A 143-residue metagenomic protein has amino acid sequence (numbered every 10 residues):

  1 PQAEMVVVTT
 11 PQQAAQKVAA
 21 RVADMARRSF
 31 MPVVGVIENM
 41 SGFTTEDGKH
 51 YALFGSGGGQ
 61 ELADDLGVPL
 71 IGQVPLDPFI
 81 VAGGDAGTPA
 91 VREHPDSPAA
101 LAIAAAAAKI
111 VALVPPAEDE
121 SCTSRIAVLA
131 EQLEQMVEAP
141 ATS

Functional and structural regions predicted by a protein language model:
P1-A86: Conserved catalytic-core segment of NTP-binding enzymes
E4, E38, E46, E61 (+4 more regions): Glutamate identity and glutamate-enriched acidic tracts
A20, V34, P95, E118-S121: Residue-level detector of alpha-helical recognition elements and their boundaries
E61, P98-L101, A105: Generic recognition of short, well-ordered alpha-helical interface segments
A86-L101: C-terminal boundary of histidine-terminating zinc-finger modules
A105-K109, D119-S143: A short, charged, Gly/Pro-tolerant segment at domain boundaries
L113-P116: Generic C-terminus detector
